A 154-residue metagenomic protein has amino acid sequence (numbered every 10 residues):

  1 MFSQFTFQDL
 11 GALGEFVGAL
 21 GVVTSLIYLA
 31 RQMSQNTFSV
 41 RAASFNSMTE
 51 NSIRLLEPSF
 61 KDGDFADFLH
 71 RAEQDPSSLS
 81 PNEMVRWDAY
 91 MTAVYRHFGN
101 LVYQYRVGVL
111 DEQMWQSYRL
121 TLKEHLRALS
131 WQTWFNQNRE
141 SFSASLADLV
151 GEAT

Functional and structural regions predicted by a protein language model:
F2-A43: Membrane-embedded hydrophobic alpha-helical segments
F2-T6, Q35-T154: Amphipathic alpha-helical "stem/stalk" segments
